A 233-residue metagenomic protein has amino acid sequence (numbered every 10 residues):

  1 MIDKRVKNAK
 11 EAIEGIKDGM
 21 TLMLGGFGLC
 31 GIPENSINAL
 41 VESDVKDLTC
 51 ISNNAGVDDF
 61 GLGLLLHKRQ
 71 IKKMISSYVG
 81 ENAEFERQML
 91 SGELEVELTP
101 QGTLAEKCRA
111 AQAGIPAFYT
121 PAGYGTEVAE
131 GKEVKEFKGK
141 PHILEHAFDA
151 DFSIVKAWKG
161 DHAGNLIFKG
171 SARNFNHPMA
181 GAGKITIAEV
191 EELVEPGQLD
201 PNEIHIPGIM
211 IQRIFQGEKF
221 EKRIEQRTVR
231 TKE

Functional and structural regions predicted by a protein language model:
M1-E233: Conserved alpha/beta enzyme-core scaffold
